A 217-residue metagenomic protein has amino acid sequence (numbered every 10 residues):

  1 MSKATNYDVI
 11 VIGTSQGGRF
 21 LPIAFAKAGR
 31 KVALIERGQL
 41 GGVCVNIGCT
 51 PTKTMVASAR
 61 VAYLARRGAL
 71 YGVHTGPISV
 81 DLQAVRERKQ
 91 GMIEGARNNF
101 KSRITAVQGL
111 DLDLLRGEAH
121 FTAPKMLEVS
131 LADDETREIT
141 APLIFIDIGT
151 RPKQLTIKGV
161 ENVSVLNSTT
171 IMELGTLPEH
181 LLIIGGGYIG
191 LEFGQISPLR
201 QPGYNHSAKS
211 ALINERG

Functional and structural regions predicted by a protein language model:
S2-Y7, Q16, I23-R30, I35-L177 (+1 more regions): Glycine-rich flavin
I12-G13, I35, I184-G185: Conserved N-terminal Rossmann-fold NAD(P)-binding element of oxidoreductases
Q16-G17, I189: Active-site loop->helix "elbow" adjoining a glycine-rich segment at hydrolase catalytic centers
L21-P22, A26, G190, G194: Small-residue (primarily alanine) positions within well-ordered alpha-helices, especially packing/interaction faces
G175-R216: Rossmann-like NAD(P)H-binding beta-loop-alpha module
